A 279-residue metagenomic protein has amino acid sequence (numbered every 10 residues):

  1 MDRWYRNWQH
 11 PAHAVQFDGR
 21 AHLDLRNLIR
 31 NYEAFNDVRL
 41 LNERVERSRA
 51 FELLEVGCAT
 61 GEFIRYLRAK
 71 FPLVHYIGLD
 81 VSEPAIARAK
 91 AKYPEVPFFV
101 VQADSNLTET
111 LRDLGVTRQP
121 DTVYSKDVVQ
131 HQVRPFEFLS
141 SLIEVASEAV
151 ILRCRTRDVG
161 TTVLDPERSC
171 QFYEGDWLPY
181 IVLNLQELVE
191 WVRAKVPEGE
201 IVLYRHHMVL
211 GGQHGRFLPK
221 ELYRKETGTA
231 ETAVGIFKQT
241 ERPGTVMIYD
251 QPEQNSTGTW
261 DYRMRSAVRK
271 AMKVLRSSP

Functional and structural regions predicted by a protein language model:
M1-T117, K126, R168, A230-T232 (+1 more regions): Conserved N-terminal segment of class I S-adenosyl-L-methionine
F51, D121, E148: Conserved acidic residues
E62-R65, A85, Q132, D158-T162 (+1 more regions): Short catalytic/ligand-binding loop motif for oxyanion handling, primarily in non-cytosolic enzymes, centered on
D121-V133: A short SAM/SAH-binding and catalytic strip from SAM-dependent methyltransferases
Q132-L142: A short, conserved alpha-helix within the catalytic core of class I
I151-D176: Conserved class I S-adenosyl-L-methionine
L178-P197, L203: Short alpha-helix
E200-F237: Conserved catalytic loop of SAM-dependent methyltransferase domains
